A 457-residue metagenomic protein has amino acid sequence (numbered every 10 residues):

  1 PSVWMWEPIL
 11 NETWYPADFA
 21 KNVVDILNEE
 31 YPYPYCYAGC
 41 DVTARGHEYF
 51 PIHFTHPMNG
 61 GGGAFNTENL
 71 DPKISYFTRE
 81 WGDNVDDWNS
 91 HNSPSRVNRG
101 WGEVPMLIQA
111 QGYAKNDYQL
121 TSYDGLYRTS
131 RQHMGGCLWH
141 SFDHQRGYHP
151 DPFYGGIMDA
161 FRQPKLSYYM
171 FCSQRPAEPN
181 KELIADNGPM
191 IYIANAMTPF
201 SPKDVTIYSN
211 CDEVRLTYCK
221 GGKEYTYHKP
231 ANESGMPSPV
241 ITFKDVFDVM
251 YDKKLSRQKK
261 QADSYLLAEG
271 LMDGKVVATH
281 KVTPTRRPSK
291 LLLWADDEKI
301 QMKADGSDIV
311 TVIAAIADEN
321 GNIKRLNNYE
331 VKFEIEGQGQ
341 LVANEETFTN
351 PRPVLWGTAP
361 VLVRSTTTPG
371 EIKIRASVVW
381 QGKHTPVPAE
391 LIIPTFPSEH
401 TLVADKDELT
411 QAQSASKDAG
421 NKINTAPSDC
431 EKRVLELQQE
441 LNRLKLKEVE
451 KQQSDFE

Functional and structural regions predicted by a protein language model:
P1-S167, G188-M190, A194, A231: Substrate-binding/catalytic cleft of secreted carbohydrate-active enzymes, primarily glycoside hydrolases
L138-F200, D204-L292, I323-K324: Catalytic cores of secreted or luminal carbohydrate-active enzymes
N195-S201, K299-V310: Short, solvent-exposed loop/linker segments at the N-terminal edge of repeated beta-sheet extracellular domains
I207-S209, S307-R325, K373-A376: Beta-strand-rich structural segments
Y225-K244, W294, K299, G337-W356: Low-complexity "stalk/linker" and mucin-like segments enriched in Ser/Thr/Pro/Ala/Gly
Q261-Y265, I309, P369-E371: Extracellular Ig-like/FN3 beta-sandwich strand-entry sites
K275-R286, K383-F396: Edge beta-strands of extracellular beta-sandwich domains
V282-D305, T395-T425: Low-complexity, Pro/Ser/Thr- and charge-rich linker/hinge segments at domain boundaries
